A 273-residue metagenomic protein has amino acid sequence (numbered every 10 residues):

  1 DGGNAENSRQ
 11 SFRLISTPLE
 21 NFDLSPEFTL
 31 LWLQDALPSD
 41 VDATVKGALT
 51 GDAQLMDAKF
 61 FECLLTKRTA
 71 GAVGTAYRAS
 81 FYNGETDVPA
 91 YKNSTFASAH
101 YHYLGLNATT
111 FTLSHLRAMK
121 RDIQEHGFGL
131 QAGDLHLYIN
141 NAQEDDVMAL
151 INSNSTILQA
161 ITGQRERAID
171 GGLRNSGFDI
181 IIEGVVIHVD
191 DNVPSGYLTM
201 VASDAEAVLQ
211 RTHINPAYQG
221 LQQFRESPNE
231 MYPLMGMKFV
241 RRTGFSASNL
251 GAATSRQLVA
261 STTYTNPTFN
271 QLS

Functional and structural regions predicted by a protein language model:
D1-L24: Assembly/oligomerization interface modules of large self-assembling protein complexes
E20-Q34: Glycine-rich, often proline-containing surface loops adjacent to acidic residues and nearby aromatics that form
W32, P38-S39, G51-R121: Alpha-helical scaffold segments that mediate packing/assembly in large oligomeric complexes
T86-L106, D145-S273: Sequence/fold signature of self-assembling virion shell proteins
M119-G129: Short, basic/hydrophobic alpha-helical segments
F128-A149, N154-S155: Beta-edge loop/turn motif
